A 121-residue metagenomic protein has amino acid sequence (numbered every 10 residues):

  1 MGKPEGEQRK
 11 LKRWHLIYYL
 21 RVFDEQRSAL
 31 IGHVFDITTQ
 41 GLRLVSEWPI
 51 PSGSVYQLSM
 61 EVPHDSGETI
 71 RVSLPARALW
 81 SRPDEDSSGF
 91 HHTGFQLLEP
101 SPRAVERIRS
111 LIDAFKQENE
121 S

Functional and structural regions predicted by a protein language model:
M1-I37, S110-S121: N-terminal helix initiation/capping motif
L16-S52, Q57, H92-G94: Short strand-loop-strand
D24, D36, A78-W80, E99: A residue-level detector for short acidic-glycine micro-motifs
T39, S81-S87: Short, conserved beta-turn/loop elements at beta-strand boundaries and strand-helix junctions
P63-S73: Short, Lys/Arg- and Gly-enriched loop/turn segments at beta-strand edges
R71-S81: Short, compositionally biased
E85-S121: C-terminal output/interaction extensions
